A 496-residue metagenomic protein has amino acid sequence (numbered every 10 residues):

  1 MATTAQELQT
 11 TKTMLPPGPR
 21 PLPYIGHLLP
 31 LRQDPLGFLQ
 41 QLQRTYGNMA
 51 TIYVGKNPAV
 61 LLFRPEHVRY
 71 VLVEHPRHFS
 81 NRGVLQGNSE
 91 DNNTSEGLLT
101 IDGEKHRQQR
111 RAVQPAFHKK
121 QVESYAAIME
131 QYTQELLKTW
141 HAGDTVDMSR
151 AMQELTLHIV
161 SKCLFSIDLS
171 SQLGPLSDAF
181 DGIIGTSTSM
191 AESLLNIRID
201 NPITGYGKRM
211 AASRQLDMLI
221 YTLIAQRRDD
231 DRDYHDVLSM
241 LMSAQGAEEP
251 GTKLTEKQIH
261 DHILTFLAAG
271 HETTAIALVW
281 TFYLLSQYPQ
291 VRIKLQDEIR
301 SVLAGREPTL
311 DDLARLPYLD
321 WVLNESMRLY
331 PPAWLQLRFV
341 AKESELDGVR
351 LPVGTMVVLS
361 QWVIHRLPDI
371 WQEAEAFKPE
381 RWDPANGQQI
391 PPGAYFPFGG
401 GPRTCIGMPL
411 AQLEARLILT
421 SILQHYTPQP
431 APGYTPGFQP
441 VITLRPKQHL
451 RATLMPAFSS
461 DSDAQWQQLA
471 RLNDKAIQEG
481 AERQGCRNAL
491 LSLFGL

Functional and structural regions predicted by a protein language model:
A2-E7, K12, Q43, T133 (+5 more regions): Cytochrome P450 proximal C-terminal region
A2-T13, L39, S80-D91, K105 (+2 more regions): Cytochrome P450 heme-thiolate monooxygenase catalytic core
A2-T94, I101-Q108, E123, A127-E135 (+6 more regions): N-terminal membrane-proximal hinge/A-helix region immediately C-terminal to the signal-anchor transmembrane segment
L28-G47, M218, T222, R306-D347: Conserved cytochrome P450 K-helix E-x-x-R motif and the immediately C-terminal K′/meander segment
P76, L359-G387, Q468-L469: Conserved cytochrome P450 K-helix/beta-meander segment immediately N-terminal to the heme-binding cysteine loop
T94-S95, Q108, L264, A269 (+7 more regions): Cytochrome P450 heme-thiolate "Cys pocket" and heme-binding signature region
D231-D236, Q296-L316, L329-V349, V358 (+4 more regions): Cytochrome P450 fold signature focused on the C-terminal beta-domain
T273-E298, P409-Q424: Cytochrome P450 catalytic-core helices
